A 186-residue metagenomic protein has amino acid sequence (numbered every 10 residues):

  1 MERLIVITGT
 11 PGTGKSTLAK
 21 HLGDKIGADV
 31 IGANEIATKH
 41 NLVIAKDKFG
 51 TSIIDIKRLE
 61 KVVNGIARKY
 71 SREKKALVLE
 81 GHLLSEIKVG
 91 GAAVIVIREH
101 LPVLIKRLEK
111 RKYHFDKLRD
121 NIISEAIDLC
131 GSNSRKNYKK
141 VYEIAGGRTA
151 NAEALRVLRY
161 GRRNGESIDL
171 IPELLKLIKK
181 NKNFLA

Functional and structural regions predicted by a protein language model:
M1-L4: Pre-Walker A (Motif I) flank of P-loop NTPase domains
I7: Hydrophobic anchor at the beta1->P-loop junction of P-loop NTPases
T10: P-loop (Walker A) phosphate-binding loop of NTP-binding proteins
K15: Conserved lysine of the Walker
L18, L22: Hydrophobic positions on the alpha1 helix immediately C-terminal to the Walker A/P-loop
D29-I87, D169, L175-L185: ATP-dependent small-molecule kinase phosphotransfer cores that center on conserved nucleotide phosphate-binding segments
A45, E99-E143, R148: A glycine- and Lys/Arg-enriched "phosphate-lid" helix/loop adjacent to the NTP-binding pocket of small-molecule kinases
K74, R135-A186: NTP-dependent small-molecule kinase module
